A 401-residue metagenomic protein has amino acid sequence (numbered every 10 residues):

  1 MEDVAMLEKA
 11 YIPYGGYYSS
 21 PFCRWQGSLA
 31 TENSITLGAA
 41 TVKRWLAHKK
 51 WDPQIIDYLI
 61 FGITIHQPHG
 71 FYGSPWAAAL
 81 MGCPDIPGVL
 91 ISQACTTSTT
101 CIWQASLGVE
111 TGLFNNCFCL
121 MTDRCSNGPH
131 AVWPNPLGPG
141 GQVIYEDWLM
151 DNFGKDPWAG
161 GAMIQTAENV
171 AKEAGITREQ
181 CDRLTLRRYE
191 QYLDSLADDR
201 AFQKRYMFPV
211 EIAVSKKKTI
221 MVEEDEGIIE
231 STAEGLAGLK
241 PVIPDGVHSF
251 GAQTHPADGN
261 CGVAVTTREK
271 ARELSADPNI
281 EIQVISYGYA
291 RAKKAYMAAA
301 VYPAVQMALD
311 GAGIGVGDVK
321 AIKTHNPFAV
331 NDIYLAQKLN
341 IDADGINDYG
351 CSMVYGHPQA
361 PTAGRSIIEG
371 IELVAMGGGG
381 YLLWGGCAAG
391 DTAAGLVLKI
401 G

Functional and structural regions predicted by a protein language model:
E2-R24: N-terminal amphipathic/basic leader segments beginning at the initiator methionine
V4-L7, H66, W76-A79, V89-F114 (+2 more regions): Claisen-condensing/thiolase-fold acyl-transfer catalytic domains that form or cleave C-C bonds in fatty acid
I12-Y18, F208-P209, E281-A290: Short amphipathic
Y18-S20, T31, I35-A40, H48 (+1 more regions): N-terminal extracellular/periplasmic Venus flytrap/periplasmic-binding protein-like
A30-W103, G108-L137, R205-V222, A295 (+1 more regions): Conserved beta-ketoacyl condensing-enzyme motif
D52-I55, R178-D182, D194-P209, D277-I282 (+3 more regions): Flexible, glycine/charged-enriched surface loops at secondary-structure junctions
C117-N169: Flexible glycine-/small-residue-enriched beta->alpha junction loops that bind anionic phosphate/pyrophosphate groups
A159-R187: Conserved thiamine diphosphate
